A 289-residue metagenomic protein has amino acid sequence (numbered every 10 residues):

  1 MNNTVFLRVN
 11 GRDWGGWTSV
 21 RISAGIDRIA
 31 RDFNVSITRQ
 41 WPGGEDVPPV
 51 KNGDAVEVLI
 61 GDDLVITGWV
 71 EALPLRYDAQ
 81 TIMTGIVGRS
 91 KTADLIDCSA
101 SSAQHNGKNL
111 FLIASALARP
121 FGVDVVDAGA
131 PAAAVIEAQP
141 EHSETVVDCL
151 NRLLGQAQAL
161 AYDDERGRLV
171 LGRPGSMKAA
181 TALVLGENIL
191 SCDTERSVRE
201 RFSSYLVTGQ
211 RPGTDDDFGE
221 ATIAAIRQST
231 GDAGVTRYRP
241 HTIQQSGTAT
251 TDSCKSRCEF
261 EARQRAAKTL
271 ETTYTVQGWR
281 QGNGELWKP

Functional and structural regions predicted by a protein language model:
M1-A100, Q158, A179, V184-T194: Assembly/oligomerization scaffold segments
V20-P49, L190-P289: An acidic/polar, Gly/Ser/Thr-rich interaction patch typically located in mid-to-C-terminal regions of proteins
D32, A93-A100, I113-E141: N-terminal export/assembly leaders
T67, V123-D127, L160-Y162: Short secondary-structure capping/junction motifs at helix and strand boundaries
P74, T81-T92, G129-F202: Short beta-strand-centered interaction patches in the first periplasmic/extracellular domains of large envelope
S102-Q104: Aromatic/histidine-rich interaction motifs
G107-F121, H142-N151, G155: Polar, S/T/G-rich
F121, L154-A157, A161, R211 (+1 more regions): Sec/Tat-exported extracytoplasmic proteins
